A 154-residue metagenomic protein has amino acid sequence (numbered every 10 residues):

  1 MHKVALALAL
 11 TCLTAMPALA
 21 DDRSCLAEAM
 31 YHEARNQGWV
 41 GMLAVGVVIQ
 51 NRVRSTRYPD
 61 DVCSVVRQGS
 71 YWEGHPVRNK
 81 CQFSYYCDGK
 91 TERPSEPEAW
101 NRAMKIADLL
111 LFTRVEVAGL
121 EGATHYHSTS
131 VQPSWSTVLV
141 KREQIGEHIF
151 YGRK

Functional and structural regions predicted by a protein language model:
M1-A9: Sec-dependent signal peptide recognition, specifically the positively charged N-region followed immediately by
A9-L10, P59: Enrichment for repetitive, rod-forming helical segments
T14-P17: N-terminal signal peptide c-region/cleavage motif recognized by signal peptidases
A20-K154: Bacterial extracytoplasmic/cell-wall-associated proteins, especially those involved in peptidoglycan
